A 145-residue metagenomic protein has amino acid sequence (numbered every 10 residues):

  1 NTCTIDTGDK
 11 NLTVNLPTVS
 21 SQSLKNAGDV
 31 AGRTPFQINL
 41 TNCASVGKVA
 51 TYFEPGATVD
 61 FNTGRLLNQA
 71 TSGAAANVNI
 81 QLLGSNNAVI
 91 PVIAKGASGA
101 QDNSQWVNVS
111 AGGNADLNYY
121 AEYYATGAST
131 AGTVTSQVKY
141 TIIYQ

Functional and structural regions predicted by a protein language model:
N1-Q145: Mature extracellular/passenger domains of Gram-negative fimbrial/pilin and adhesin proteins
